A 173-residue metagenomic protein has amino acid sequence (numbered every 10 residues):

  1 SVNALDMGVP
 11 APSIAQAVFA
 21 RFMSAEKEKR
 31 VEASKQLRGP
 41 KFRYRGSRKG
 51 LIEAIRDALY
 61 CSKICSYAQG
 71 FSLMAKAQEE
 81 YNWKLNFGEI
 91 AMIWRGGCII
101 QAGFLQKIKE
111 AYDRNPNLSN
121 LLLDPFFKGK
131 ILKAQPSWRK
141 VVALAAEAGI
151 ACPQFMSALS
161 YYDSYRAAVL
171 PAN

Functional and structural regions predicted by a protein language model:
S1-N173: NAD(P)-dependent dehydrogenase/reductase Rossmann-like domain
